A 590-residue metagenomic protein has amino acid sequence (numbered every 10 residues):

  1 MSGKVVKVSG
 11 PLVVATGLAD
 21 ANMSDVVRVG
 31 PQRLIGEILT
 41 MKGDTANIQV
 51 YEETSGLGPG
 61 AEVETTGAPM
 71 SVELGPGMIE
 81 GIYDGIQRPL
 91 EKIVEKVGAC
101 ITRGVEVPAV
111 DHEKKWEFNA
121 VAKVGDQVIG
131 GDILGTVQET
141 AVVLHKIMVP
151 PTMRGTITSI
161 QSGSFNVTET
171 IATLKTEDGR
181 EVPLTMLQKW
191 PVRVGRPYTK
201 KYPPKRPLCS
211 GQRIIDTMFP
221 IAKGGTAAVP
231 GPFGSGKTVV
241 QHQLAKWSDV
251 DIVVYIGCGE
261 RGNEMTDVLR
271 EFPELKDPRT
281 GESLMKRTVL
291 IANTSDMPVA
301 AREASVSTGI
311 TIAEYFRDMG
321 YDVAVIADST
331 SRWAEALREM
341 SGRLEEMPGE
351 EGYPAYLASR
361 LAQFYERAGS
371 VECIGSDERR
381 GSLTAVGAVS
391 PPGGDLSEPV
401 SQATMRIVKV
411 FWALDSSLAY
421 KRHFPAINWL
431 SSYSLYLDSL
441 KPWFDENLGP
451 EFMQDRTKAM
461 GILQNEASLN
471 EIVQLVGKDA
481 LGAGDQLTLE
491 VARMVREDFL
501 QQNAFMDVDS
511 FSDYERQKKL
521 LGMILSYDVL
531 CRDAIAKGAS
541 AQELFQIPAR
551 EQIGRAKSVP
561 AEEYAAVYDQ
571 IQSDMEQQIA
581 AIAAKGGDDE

Functional and structural regions predicted by a protein language model:
M1-T102: N-terminal accessory targeting/assembly segments
P11-T16, A46-E52, H112-K123, T156-I160 (+1 more regions): Short alpha-helix capping/helix-loop boundary micro-motifs
L18, Q32, A68-P69, Q87 (+5 more regions): Short, surface-exposed secondary-structure boundary micro-motifs
G36, D44-A46, A68, M153-I157 (+3 more regions): Metallocofactor- and cofactor-centric catalytic cores in central/energy metabolism, strongly enriched
T40-A46, P76-Q87, V143-G163, V182-R196: Short, compositionally biased
E95-P150, N166-T226, V240-Q243, P278-M297 (+1 more regions): P-loop NTPase nucleotide-binding/switch module
T217-M218, G224-A549: P-loop NTPase catalytic core
I535-E590: C-terminal amphipathic alpha-helical interaction region
